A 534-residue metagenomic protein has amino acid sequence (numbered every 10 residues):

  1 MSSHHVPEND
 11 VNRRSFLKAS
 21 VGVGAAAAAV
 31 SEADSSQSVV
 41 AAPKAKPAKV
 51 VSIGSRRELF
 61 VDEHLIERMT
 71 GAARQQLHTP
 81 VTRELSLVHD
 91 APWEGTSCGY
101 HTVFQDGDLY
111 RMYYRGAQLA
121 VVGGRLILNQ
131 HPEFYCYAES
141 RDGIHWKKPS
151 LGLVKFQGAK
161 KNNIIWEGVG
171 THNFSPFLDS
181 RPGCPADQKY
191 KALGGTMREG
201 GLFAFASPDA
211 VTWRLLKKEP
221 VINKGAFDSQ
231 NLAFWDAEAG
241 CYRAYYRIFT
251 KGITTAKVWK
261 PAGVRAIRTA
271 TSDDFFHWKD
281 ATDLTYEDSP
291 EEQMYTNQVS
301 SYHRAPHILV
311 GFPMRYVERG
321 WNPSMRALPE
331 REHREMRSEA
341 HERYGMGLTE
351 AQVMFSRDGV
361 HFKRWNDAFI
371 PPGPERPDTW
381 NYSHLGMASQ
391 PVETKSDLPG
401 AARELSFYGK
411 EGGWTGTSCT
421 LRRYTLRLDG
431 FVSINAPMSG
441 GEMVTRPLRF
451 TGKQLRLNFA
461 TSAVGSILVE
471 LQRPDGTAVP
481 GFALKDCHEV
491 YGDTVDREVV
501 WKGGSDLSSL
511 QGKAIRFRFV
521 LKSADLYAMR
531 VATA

Functional and structural regions predicted by a protein language model:
M1-N12, Q37-V39: N-terminal secretory signal peptides
D10, S20, A26, V30-S31 (+1 more regions): Carbohydrate-active catalytic/glycan-binding domains of CAZyme proteins, especially the secreted or lumenal ectodomains
